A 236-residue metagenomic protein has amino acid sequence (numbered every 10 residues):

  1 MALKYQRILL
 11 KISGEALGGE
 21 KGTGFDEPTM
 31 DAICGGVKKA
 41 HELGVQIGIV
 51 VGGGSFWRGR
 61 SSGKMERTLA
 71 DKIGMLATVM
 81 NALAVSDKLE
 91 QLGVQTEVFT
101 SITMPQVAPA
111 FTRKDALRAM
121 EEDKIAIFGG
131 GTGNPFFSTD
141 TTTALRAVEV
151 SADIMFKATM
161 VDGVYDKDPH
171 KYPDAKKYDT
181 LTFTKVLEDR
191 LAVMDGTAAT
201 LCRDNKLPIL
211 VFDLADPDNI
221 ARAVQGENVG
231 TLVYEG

Functional and structural regions predicted by a protein language model:
M1-G236: C-terminal catalytic "cap/lid" subdomain
